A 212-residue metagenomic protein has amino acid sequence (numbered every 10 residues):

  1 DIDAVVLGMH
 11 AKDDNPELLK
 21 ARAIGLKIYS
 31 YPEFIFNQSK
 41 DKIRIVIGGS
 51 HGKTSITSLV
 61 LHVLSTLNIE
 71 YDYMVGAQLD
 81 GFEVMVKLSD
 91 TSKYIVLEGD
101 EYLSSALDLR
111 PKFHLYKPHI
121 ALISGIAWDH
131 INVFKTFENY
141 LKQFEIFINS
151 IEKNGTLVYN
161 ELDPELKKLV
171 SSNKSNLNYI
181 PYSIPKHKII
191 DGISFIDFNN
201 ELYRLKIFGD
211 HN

Functional and structural regions predicted by a protein language model:
D1-S30, F34, T156, R204 (+1 more regions): N-terminal leader/targeting and accessory segments in enzymes
D3, K93-Y94, H119: Conserved acidic residues
G8, F134-E145, G155, P164 (+1 more regions): Adenine nucleotide phosphate-binding catalytic loops in nucleotide-utilizing enzymes
Y31-L79: Walker A (P-loop) phosphate-binding motif
L88-T91, F113-K117, F147-K153, S172-K174: Short, conserved loop/helix-junction motifs that constitute active-site signature segments in enzyme catalytic cores
Y94-A106: Switch II (G3) loop of P-loop NTPases
P111-A127: Inter-motif core of Ras-like GTPase G domains
A121-S124, G155-Y159: Conserved beta-strand/loop subsegment of P-loop NTPase cores
